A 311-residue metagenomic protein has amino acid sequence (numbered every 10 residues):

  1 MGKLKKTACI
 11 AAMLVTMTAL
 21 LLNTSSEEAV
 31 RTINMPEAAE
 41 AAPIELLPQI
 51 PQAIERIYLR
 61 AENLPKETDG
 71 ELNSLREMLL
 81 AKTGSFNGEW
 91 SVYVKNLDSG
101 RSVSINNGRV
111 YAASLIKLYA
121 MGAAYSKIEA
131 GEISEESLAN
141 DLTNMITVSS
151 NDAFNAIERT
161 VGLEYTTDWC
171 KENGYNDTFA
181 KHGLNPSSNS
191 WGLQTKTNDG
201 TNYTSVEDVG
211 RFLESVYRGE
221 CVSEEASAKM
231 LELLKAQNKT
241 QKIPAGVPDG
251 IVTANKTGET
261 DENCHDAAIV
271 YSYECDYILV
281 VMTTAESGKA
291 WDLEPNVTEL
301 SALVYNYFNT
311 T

Functional and structural regions predicted by a protein language model:
K3-K82, F86, S102, R211-F212 (+2 more regions): Structured C-terminal helix/loop/strand segments within mature extracytoplasmic catalytic/sensor domains
S85-R109: Short, conserved catalytic-motif segment at the N-terminal edge
L97-D98, E136-S150, T160-G162, L184-S188: Acidic helix-start/capping segments at beta-turn-to-alpha-helix junctions
G100, R109-I133, M145, L279: Active-site SXXK
V103-N106, V148-A153, N185, N189-T197 (+1 more regions): Flexible glycine/proline-enriched surface loops and loop-helix/loop-strand junctions
S126-T143, S223-S227: Short, well-structured active-site flanking segments
E158-C221: Mid-domain, small-residue-enriched loop/turn segments at the edges of structured enzyme/sensor domains
W191, D199-N255: A conserved catalytic-loop motif detector
